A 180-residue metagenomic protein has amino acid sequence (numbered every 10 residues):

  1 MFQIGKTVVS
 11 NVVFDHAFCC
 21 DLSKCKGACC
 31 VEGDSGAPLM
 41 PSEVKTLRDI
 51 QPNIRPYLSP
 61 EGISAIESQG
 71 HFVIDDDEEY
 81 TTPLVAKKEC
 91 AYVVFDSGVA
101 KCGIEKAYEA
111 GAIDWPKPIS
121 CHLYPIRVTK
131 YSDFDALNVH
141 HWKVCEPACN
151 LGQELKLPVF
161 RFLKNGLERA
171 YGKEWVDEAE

Functional and structural regions predicted by a protein language model:
M1-E180: Short loop/turn segments that flank or connect secondary-structure elements
